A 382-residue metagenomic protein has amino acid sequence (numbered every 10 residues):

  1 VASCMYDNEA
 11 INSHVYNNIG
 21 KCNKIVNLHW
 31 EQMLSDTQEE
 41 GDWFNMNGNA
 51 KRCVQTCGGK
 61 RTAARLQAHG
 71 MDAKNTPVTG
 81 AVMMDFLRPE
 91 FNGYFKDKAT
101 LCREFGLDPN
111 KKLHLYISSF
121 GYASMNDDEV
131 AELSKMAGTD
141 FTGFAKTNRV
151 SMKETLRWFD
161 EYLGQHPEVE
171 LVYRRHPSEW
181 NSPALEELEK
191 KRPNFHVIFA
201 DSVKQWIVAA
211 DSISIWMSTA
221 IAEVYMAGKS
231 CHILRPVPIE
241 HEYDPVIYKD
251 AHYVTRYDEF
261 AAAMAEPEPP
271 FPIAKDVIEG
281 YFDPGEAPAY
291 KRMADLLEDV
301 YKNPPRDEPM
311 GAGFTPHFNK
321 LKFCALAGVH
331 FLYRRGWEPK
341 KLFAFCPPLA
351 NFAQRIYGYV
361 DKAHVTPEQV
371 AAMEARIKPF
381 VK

Functional and structural regions predicted by a protein language model:
V1, K24, V54, L113 (+2 more regions): Structural motif
V1-F91, F95, E179, I221: Active-site and donor-binding regions of nucleotide-sugar-utilizing enzymes
S3-M5, L28-Q32, V78-V82, L115-L133 (+2 more regions): Short loop/turn segments at strand-loop or loop-helix junctions that form parts of catalytic or ligand-binding pockets
N47-G48, L107, Q205-I207: Structural alpha-helical scaffold elements that stabilize or flank donor/cofactor-binding regions in carbohydrate
L87-E187: Conserved catalytic-core segment of nucleotide-activated headgroup transferases in glycan assembly
D140, E268-K382: C-terminal amphipathic helix plus adjacent low-complexity, charged tail appended to glycosyltransferase catalytic
E154, V172-A222, A227: Donor nucleotide-activated moiety binding/catalytic core segment of transferases that use nucleotide-activated donors
E186-K191, S212, T219-A287: Catalytic binding pocket for nucleotide-activated donors in carbohydrate/polymer assembly enzymes
